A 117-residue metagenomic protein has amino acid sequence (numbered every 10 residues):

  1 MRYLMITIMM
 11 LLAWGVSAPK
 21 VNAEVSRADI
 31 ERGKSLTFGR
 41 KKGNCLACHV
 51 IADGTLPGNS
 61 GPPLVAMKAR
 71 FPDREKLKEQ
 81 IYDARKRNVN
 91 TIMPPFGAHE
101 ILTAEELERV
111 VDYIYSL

Functional and structural regions predicted by a protein language model:
M1-L4: Positively charged n-region of N-terminal signal peptides that target proteins for export
I6-W14: Bacterial N-terminal signal peptides
P19-R40: Electrostatic cytochrome c docking/interface patches
R32-L36, P72, K76, E105-R109: Extracytoplasmic/secreted proteins, especially bacterial periplasmic and envelope-associated proteins
F38, L46-Y82: Gly/Gly-Pro-rich "capping" loops immediately C-terminal to redox-active cysteine motifs in periplasmic/lumenal
G43: Cys/His-enriched microdomains
G58-M67, Y82-R109: Axial heme c-ligation environment in periplasmic c-type cytochrome domains
